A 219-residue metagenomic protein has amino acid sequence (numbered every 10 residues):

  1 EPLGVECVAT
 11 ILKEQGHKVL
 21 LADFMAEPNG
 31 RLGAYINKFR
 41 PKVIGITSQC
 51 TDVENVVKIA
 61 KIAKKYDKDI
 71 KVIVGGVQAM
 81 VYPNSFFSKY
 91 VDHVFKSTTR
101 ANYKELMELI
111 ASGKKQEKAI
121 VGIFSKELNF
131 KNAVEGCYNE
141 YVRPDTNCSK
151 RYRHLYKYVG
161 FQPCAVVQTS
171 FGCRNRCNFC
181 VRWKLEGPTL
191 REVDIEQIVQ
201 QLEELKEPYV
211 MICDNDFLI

Functional and structural regions predicted by a protein language model:
E1: Short, conserved glycine- and acidic-residue-centered signature motifs in active-site or ligand-binding loops
G4, V8-L12, H17-G136, Y141: Glycine-rich beta-alpha loop elements in corrinoid/cobalamin-binding modules across cobalamin-dependent enzymes
P144-I219: Radical SAM [4Fe-4S] cluster-binding motif and immediate context
